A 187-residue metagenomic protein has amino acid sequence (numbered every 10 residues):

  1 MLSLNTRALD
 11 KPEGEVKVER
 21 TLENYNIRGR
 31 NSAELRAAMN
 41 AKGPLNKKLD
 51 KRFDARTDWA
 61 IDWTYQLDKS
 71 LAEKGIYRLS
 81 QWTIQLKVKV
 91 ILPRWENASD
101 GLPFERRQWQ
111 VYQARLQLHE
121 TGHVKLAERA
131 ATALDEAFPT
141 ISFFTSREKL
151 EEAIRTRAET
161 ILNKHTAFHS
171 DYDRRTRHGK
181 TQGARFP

Functional and structural regions predicted by a protein language model:
T6-R7: Cleavable N-terminal signal peptides
D10-D100, F144-P187: Metalloprotease/metallohydrolase-associated module, dominated by Zn2+-dependent proteases
E105-R106: A solvent-exposed, charged loop/short amphipathic helix patch at secondary-structure junctions
W109-Q113: Mature extracytoplasmic/lumenal regions of exported proteins
R115-A127: Active-site recognition of the HExxH zinc-binding catalytic motif
E128-F138: Membrane-interfacial alpha-helical segments at the cytosolic side of multi-pass membrane proteins
